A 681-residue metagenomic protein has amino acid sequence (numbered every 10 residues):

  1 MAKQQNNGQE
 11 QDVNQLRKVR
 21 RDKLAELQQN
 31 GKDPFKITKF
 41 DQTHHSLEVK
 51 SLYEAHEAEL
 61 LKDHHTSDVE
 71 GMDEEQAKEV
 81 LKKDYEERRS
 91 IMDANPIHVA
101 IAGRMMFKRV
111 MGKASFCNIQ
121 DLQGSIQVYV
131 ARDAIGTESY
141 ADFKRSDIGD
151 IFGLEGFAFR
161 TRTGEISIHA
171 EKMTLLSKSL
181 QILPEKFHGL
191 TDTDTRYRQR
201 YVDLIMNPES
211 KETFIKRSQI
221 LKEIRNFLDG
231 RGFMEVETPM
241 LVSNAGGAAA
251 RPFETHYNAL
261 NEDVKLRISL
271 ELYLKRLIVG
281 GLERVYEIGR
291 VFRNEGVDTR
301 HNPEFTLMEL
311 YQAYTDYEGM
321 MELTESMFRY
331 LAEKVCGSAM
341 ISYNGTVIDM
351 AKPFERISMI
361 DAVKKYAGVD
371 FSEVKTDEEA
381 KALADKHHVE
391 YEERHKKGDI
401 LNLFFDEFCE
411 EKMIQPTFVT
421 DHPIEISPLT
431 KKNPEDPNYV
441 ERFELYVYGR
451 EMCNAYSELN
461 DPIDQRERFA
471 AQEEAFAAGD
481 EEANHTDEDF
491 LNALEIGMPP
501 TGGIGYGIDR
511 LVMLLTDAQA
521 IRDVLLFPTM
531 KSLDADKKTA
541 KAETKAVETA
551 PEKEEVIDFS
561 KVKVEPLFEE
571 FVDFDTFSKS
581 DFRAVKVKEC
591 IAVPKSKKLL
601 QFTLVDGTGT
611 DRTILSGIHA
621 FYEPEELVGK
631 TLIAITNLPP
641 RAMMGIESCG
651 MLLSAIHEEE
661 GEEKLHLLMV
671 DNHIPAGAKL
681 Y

Functional and structural regions predicted by a protein language model:
M1-E570, D575-E589, T608-T610, A620 (+2 more regions): Class II aminoacyl-tRNA synthetase catalytic cores and aaRS-like
I119, L599-T603: Short Gly/aromatic-enriched secondary-structure transition segments
V593: Conserved Rossmann-like nucleotide-cofactor binding loop
S596: N-terminal glycine-rich anion-binding loops that anchor highly charged ligand groups
T613-I614: Conserved RecA-like helicase motor-core motifs
